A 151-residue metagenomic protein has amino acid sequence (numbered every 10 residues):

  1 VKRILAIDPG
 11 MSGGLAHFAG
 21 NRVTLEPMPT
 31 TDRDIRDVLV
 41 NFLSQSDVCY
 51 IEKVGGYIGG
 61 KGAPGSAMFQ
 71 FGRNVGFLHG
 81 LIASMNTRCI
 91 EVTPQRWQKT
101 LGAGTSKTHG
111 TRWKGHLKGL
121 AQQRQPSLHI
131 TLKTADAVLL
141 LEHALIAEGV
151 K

Functional and structural regions predicted by a protein language model:
V1-K151: Phosphate- and other anionic-substrate recognition elements at nucleic-acid/protein interfaces
